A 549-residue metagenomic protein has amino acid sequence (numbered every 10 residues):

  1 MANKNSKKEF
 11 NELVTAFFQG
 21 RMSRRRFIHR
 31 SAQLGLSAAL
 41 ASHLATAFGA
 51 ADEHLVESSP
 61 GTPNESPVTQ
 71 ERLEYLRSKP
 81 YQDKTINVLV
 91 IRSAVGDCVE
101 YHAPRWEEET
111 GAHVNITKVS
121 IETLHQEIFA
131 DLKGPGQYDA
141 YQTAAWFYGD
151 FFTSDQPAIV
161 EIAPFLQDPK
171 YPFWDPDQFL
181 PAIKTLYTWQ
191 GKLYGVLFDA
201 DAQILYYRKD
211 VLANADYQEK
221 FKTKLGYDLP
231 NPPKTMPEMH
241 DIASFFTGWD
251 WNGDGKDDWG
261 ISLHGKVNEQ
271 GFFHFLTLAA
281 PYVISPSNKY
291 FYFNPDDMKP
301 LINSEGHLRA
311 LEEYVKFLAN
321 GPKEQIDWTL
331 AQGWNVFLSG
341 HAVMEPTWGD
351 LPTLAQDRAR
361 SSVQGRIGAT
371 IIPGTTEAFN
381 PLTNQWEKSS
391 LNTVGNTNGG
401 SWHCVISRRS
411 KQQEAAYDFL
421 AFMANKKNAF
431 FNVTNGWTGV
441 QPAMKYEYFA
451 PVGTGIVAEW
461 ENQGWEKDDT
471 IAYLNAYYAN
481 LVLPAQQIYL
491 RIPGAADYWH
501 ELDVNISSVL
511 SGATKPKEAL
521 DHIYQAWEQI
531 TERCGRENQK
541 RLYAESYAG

Functional and structural regions predicted by a protein language model:
M1-R26: N-terminal secretory signal peptides
R26-D52: N-terminal export signals
P60-P80, A145-Y206, H274, G368-I372 (+4 more regions): Hinge/lid segment of periplasmic solute-binding proteins
Q82-S93, A112-T117, A140, F419: Short, well-ordered beta-strand elements
Y101-A182, L186, Q190-G195, N214-D216 (+4 more regions): Extracytoplasmic "Venus flytrap"/periplasmic binding protein-like
W189-D199, Q203, P232-D296: Extracytoplasmic/periplasmic solute-binding protein
M236-F245, P281-L330, G368-E377: Glycine-centered hinge/linker elements that transmit conformational signals in sensory and ligand-binding systems
L351-S362, T375-V504, N538-G549: C-terminal lobe and pocket-closing loops of periplasmic/extracytoplasmic Venus-flytrap solute-binding proteins
